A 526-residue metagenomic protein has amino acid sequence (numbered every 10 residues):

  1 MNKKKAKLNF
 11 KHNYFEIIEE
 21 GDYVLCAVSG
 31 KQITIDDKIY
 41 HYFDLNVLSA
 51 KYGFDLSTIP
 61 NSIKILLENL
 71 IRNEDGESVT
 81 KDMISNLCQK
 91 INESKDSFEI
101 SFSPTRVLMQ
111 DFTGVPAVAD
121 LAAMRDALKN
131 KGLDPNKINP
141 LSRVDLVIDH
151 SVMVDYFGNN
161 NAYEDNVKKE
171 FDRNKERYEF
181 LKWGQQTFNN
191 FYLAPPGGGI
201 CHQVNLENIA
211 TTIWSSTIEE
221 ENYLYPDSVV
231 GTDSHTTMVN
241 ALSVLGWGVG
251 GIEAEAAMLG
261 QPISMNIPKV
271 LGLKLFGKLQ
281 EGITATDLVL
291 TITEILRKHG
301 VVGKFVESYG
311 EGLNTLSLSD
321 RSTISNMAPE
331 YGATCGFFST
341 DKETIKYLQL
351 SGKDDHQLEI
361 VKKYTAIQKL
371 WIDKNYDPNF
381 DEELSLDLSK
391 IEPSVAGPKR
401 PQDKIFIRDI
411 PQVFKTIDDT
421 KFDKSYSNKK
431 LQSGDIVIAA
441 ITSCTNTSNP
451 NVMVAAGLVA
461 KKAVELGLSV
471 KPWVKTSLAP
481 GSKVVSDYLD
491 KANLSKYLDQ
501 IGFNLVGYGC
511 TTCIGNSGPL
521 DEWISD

Functional and structural regions predicted by a protein language model:
M1-K38, K51: Replace "small metal-dependent catalytic modules" with "small catalytic or cofactor-binding modules
I33-D526: Fe-S-dependent hydro-lyases/dehydratases of central metabolism
